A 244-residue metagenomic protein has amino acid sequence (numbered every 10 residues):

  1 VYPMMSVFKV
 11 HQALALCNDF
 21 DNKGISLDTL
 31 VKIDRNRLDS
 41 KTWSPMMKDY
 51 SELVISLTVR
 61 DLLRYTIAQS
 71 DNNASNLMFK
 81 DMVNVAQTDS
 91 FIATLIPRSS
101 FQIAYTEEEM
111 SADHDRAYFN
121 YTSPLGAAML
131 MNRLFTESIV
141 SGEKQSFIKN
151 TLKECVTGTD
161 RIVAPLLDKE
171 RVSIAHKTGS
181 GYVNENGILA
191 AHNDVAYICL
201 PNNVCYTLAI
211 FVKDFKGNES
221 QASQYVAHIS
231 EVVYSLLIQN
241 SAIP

Functional and structural regions predicted by a protein language model:
V1, D19, N36-L38, V83 (+3 more regions): Solvent-exposed coil/turn segments that connect beta secondary-structure elements in extracytoplasmic/periplasmic
Y2-I33, T66, L208: Active-site SXXK
M5-V7, S26-D28, R98, A117 (+3 more regions): Extracytoplasmic
S26-I33, A74-F79, D89, S100-Y105 (+2 more regions): Surface-exposed patches in mature extracellular/periplasmic domains of secreted proteins
L27-M46, M82-N84, I148-L152: Acidic helix-start/capping segments at beta-turn-to-alpha-helix junctions
L38-L77: Conserved catalytic neighborhood of penicillin-recognizing serine enzymes
N76-I139: Mid-domain, small-residue-enriched loop/turn segments at the edges of structured enzyme/sensor domains
K80-D81, V85, L130-V172, T178-P244: Structured C-terminal helix/loop/strand segments within mature extracytoplasmic catalytic/sensor domains
